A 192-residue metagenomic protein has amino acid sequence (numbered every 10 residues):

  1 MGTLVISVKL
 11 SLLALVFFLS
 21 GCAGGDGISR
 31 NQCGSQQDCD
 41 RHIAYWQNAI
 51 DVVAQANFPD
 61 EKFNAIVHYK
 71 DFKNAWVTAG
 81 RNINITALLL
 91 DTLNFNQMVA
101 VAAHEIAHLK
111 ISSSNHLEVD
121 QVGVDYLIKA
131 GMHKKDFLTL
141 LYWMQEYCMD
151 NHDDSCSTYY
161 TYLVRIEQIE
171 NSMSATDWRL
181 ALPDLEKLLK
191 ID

Functional and structural regions predicted by a protein language model:
M1-S11: Bacterial N-terminal signal peptides that target proteins for export
K9-S20: Bacterial N-terminal signal peptides
C22-N48, V52-N74, L90-D91, L117 (+1 more regions): C-terminal capping/extension segments of zinc metalloprotease domains
D38, M98-V99: Short, leucine-enriched amphipathic alpha-helices that occur as contiguous helical runs
D71-M98, I106-L109: Active-site scaffold of zinc-dependent metalloenzymes
A103: Cleft-lining beta-strand/loop regions that shape enzyme active-site pockets
I106-N115, A130-M132: Catalytic Zn2+-binding segment of zinc metalloproteases
